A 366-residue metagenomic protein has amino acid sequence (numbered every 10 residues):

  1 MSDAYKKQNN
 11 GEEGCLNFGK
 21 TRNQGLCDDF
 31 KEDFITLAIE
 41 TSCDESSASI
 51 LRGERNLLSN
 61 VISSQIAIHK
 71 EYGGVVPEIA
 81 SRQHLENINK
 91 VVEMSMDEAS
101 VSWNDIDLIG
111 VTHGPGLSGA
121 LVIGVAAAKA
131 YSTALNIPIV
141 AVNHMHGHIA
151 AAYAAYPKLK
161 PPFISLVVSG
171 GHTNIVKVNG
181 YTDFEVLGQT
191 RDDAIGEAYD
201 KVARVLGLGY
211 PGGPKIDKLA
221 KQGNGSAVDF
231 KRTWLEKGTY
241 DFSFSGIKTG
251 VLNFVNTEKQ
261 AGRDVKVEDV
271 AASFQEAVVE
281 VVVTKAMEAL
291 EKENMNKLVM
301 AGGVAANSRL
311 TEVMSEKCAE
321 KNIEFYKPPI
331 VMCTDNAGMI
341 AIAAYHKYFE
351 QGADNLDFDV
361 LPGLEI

Functional and structural regions predicted by a protein language model:
S2-Q8, L16-G19, G25-I366: Acidic, glycine-enriched active-site microenvironments
